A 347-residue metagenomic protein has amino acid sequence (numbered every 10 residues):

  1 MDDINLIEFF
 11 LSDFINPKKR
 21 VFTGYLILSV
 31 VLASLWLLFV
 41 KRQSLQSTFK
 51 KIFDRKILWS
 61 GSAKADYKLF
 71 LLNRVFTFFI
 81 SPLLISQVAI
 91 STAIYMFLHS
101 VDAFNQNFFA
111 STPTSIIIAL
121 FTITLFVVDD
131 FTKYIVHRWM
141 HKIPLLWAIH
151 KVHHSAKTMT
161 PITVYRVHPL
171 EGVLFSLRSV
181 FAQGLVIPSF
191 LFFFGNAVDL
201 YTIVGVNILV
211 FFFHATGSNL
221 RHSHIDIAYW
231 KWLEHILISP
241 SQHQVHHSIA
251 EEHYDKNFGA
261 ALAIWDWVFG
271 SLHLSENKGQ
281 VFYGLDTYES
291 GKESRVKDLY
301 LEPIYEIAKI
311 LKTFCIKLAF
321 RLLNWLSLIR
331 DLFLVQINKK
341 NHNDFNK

Functional and structural regions predicted by a protein language model:
M1-D2, L32-L38, I57, F76-L98 (+4 more regions): Alpha-helical membrane-anchoring segments
M1-I4, F53-G61, W232-H235: Short, membrane-interfacial amphipathic segments enriched in basic
M1-P17: Short, strongly hydrophobic alpha-helical membrane anchors
D13-K18, D54, L58, S62 (+8 more regions): Membrane-helix interfacial "entry" motifs
V21-A103, F121-K133: Specific transmembrane helices
L72-L84, I94, S111-F282: Membrane-embedded catalytic scaffold of the fatty acid hydroxylase/desaturase
L98-F109, G195: Membrane-interface helix termini and inter-helical loops of multi-pass transporters
V204, E276-V335, D344: A membrane-cytosol interface segment of integral membrane proteins
